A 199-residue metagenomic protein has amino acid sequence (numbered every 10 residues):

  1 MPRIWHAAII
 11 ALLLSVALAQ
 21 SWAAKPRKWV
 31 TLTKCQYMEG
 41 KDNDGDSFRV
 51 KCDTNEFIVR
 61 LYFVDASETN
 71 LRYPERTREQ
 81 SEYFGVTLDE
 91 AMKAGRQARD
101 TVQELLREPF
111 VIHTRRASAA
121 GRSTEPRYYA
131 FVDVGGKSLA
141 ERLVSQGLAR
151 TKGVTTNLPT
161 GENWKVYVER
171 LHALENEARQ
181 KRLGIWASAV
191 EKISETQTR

Functional and structural regions predicted by a protein language model:
P2-H6, A17-R199: Small beta-barrel nucleic-acid-binding modules, primarily SNase/OB-fold domains and secondarily Tudor-like barrels
A11-S15: Hydrophobic membrane-insertion alpha-helices, especially the h-region of bacterial N-terminal signal peptides
